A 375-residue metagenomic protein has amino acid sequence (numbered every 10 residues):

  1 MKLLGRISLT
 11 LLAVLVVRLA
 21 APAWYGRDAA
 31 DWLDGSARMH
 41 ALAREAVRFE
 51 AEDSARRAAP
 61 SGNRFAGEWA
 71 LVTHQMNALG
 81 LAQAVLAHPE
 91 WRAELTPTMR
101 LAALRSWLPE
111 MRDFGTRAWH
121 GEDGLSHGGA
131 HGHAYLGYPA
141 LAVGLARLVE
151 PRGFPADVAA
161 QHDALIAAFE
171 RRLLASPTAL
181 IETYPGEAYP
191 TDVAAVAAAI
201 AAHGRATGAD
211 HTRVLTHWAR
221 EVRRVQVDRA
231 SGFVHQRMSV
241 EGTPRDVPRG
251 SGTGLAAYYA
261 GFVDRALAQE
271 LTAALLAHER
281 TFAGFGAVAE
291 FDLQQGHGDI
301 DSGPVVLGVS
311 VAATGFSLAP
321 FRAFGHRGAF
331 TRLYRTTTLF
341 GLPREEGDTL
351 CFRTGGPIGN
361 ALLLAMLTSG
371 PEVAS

Functional and structural regions predicted by a protein language model:
G5-P22: Hydrophobic membrane-insertion alpha-helices, especially the h-region of bacterial N-terminal signal peptides
A20-A30: Hydrophobic alpha-helical transmembrane segments in integral membrane proteins
D28-H40, A84-L104, A146-D163, G204-T216 (+3 more regions): Structural helix-adjacent loops and short alpha-helical linkers that scaffold large soluble proteins
A30-A43, V47-E50, S54-A70, D113-R117 (+1 more regions): CBM-like carbohydrate-recognition segments
S54-N63, R112-L125, L173-E182, R229-G242 (+1 more regions): Acidic/His metal-coordination segments adjacent to aromatic residues that form catalytic metal sites in metalloenzymes
A66-W69, T73-Q75, G80-A194, T368: Extended ligand-binding groove/face enriched in aromatic
W69-V85, H131-R147, A188-G204, P244-V263 (+2 more regions): Well-ordered alpha-helical segments within folded domains of soluble proteins
A134, A156, A160, S176 (+2 more regions): Extended ligand-binding clefts on enzyme/binding-domain cores
